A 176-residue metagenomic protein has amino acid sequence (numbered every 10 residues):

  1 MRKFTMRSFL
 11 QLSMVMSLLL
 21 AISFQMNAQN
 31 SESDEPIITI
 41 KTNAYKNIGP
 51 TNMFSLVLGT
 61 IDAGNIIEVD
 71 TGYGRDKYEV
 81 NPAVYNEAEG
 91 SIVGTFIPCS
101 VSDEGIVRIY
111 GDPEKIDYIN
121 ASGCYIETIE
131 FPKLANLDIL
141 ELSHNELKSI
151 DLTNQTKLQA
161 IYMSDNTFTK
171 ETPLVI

Functional and structural regions predicted by a protein language model:
M1-E32: Bacterial Sec-dependent N-terminal signal peptides
F24-A135, T156, I176: N-terminal capping/linker segments that flank leucine-rich repeat
A121-Y125, N136, E141-E146, K157 (+1 more regions): Concave beta-strand-loop units of leucine-rich repeat
T172-L174: Extracellular beta-strand/beta-solenoid scaffold signature
